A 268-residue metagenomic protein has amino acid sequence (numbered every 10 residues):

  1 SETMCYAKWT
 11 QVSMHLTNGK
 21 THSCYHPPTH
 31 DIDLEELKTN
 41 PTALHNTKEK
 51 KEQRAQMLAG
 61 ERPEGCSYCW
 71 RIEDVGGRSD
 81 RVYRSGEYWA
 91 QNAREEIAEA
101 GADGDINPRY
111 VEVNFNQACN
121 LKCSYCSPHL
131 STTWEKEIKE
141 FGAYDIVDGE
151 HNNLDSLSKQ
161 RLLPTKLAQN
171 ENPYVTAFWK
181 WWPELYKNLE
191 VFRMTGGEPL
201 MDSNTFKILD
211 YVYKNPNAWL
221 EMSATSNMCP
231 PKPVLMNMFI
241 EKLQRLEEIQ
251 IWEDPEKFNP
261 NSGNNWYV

Functional and structural regions predicted by a protein language model:
S1-E87: Accessory C-terminal segments flanking Radical SAM cores
Y6-S23, A100-H129, E190-R193: N-terminal pre-triad scaffold of radical SAM enzymes
T29, D33-M57, D80-Y83, A93-A100 (+6 more regions): Membrane-proximal envelope and lipid/glycan-remodeling enzymes
T47-K51, A55, Q91-A102, E171-P183 (+1 more regions): A Trp-anchored, charged/polar loop motif used as the substrate-binding/catalytic surface of acyl/ester-handling
W70-D74, C126-T132: Detector for the c-type heme attachment site
G76-R109, C119-L121, G142: Recognition helices and adjacent regulatory flanks at domain boundaries
P108-A118, H129-P173, Y186-S203, N215-N237 (+1 more regions): Core AdoMet radical
